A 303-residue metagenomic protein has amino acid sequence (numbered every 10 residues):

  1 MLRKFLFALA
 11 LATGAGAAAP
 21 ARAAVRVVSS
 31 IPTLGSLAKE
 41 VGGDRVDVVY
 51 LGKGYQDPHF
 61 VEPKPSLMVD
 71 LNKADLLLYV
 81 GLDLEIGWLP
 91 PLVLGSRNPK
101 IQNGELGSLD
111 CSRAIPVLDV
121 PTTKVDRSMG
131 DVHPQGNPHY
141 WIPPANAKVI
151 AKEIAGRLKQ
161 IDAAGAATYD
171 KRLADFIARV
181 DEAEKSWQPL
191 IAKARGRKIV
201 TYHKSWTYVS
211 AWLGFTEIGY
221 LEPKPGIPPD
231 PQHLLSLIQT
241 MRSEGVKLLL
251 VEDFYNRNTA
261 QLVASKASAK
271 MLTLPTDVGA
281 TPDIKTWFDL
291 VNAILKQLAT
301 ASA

Functional and structural regions predicted by a protein language model:
M1: A positively charged, amphipathic N-terminal helix/segment that binds anionic biomolecules
K4-G16: Bacterial N-terminal signal peptides
T13-P20, W88: Hydrophobic membrane-targeting signal helices
R22-A303: Extracytoplasmic metal-acquisition and chelation regions
